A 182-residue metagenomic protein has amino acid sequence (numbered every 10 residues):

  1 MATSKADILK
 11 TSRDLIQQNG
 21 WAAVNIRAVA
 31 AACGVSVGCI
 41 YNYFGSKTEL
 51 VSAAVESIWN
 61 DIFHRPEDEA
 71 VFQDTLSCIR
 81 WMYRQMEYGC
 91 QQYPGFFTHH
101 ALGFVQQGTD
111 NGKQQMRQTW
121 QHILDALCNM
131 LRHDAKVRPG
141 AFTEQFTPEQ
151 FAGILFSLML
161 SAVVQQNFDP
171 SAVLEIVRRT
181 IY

Functional and structural regions predicted by a protein language model:
M1-A2, R13, R27-V29, F44 (+2 more regions): Recognition helices and adjacent regulatory flanks at domain boundaries
M1-T3, G140-F142: N-terminal intrinsically disordered/low-complexity leader segments
D7, T11, L15-E49, A53: Helix-turn-helix
T11-L15, Q85, L158: Short amphipathic alpha-helical elements of helix-turn-helix/winged-helix folds
A53, E67-Q92, P148-A152, L174: Hydrophobic alpha-helical connector segments
E56-F63: Short, basic, alpha-helical segments at the C-terminal edge of helix-turn-helix-like DNA-binding modules
Y83-Q91, H99-Q107, L131, E175-I181: Helix-loop "lid/cap" segments that line or gate small-molecule binding pockets
Q91-Q92, H99, G108-V137, F146-E149 (+1 more regions): Amphipathic alpha-helical packing segments from all-alpha helical-bundle domains
